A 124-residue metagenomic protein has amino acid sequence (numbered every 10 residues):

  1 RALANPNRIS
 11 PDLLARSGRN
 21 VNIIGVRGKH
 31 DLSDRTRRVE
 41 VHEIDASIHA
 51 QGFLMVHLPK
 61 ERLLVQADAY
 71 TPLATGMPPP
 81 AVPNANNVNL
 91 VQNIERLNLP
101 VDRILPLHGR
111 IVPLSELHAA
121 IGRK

Functional and structural regions predicted by a protein language model:
R1, A50-Q51, T71-T75, P106-S115: Active-site environment of divalent metal-dependent phosphoester hydrolases
R1-D45, Q51, N93-R96: Metallo-beta-lactamase
S33-D34, H57-K60: Active-site beta-strand termini and strand-to-loop segments that position acidic
V56, D68, H108: Divalent metal-coordination and catalytic microenvironments
L63-Q66: Residue-level marker for buried hydrophobic side chains located in beta-strands that build the well-ordered beta-sheet
P72-N84: Acidic/histidine-rich helix-loop elements that form or flank divalent-metal/phosphate-binding sites at the catalytic
N86-L90: Stable alpha-helical elements in mature extracytoplasmic
V91-K124: Divalent-metal (often Zn2+) His-rich catalytic cores of metallo-beta-lactamase-fold enzymes
